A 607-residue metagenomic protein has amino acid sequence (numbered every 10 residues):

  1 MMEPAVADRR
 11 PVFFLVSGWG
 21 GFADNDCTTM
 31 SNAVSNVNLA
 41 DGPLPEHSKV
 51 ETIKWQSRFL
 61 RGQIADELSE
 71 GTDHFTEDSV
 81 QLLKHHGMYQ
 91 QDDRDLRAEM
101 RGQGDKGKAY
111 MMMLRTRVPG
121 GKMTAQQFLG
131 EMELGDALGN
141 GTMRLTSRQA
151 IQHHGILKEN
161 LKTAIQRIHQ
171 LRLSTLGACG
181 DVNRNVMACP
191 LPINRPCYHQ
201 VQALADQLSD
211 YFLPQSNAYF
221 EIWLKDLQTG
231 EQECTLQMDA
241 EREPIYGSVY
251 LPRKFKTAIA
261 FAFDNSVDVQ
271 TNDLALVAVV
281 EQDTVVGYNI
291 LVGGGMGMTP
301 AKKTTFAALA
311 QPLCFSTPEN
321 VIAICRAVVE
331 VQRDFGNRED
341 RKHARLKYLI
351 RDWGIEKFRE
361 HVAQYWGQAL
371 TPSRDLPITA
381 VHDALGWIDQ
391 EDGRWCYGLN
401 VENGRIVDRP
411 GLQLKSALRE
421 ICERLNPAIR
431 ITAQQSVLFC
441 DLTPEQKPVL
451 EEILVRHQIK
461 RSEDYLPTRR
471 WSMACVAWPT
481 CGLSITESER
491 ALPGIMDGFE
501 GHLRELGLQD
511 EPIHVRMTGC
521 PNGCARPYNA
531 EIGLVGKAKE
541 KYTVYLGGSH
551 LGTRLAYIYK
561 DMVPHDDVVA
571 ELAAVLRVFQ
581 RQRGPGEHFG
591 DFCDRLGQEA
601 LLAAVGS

Functional and structural regions predicted by a protein language model:
M2-F14: Positively charged N-terminal leader segments that act as targeting/secretion signals
D8, D24-D26: Intrinsic-disorder-associated, low-complexity terminal segments enriched in Asp/Asn/His/Tyr and depleted of Lys/Arg
F14-L15, D24: Intrinsically disordered, low-complexity segments enriched in polar/charged small residues
D26-S607: Peripheral terminal and linker regions in Fe-S/redox and tRNA-modifying enzymes
